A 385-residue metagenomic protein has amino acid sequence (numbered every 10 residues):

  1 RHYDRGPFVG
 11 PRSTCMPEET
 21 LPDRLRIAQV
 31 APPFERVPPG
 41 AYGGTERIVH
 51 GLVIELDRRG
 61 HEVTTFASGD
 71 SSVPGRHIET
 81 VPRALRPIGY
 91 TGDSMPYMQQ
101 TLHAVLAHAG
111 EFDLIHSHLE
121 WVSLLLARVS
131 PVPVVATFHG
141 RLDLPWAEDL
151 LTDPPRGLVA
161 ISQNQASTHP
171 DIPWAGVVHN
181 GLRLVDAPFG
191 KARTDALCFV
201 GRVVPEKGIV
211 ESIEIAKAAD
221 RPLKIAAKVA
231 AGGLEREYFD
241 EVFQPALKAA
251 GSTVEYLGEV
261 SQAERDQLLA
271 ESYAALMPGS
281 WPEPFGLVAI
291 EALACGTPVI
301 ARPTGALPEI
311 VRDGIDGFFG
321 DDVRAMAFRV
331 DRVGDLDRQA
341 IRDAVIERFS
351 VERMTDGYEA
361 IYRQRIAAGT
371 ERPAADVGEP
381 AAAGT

Functional and structural regions predicted by a protein language model:
Y3-G6, R12-T385: Catalytic cores of nucleotide-sugar-dependent glycosyltransferases that transfer UDP/GDP/TDP-activated
